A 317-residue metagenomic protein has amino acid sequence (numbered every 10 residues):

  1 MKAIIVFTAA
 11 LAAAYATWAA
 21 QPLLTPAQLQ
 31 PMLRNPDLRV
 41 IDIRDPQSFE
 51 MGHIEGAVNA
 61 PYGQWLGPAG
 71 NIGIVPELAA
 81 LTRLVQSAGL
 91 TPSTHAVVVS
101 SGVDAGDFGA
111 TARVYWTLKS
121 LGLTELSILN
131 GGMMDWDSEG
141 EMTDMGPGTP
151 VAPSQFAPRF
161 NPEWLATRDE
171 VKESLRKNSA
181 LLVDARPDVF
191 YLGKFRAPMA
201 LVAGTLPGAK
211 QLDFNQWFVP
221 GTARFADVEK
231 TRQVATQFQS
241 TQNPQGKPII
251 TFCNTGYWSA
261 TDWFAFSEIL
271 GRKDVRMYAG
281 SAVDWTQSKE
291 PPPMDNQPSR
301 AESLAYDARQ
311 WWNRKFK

Functional and structural regions predicted by a protein language model:
M1-I5: Positively charged n-region of N-terminal signal peptides that target proteins for export
A13-A16: N-terminal signal peptide c-region/cleavage motif recognized by signal peptidases
A20, L66-P68, M134-P207, E290-K317: Active-site neighborhoods of enzymes that stabilize oxyanions during catalysis
A20-P22, P26-S93, S101, S174-Q245 (+1 more regions): Positively charged, proline/Ser/Thr-rich regional signature most characteristic of the Rhodanese/CDC25-like
R34-V40, T124-E125, P248-I249, K273: Short active-site oxyanion
M51, S138, Q287: Phosphate-coordinating loops and pocket residues in cytosolic domains that bind phosphorylated ligands
A79-E170, F195, G204, W258-V275 (+1 more regions): Thiolate-centered catalytic microenvironments shared by cysteine-dependent enzyme domains
A235-F238, P244-P298: C-terminal soluble interaction/assembly domains
